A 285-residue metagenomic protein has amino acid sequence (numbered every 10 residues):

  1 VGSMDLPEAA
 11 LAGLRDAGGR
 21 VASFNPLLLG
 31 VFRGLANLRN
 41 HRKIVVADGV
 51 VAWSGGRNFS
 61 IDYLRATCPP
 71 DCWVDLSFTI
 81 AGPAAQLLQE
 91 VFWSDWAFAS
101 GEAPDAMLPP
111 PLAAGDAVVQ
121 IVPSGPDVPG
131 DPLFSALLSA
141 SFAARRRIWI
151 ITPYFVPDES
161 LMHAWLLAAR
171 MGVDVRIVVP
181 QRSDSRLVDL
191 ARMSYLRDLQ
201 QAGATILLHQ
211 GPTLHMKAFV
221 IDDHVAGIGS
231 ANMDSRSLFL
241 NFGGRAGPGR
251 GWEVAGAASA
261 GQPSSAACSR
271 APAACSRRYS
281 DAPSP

Functional and structural regions predicted by a protein language model:
V1-P285: Charged, low-complexity intrinsically disordered terminal segments
